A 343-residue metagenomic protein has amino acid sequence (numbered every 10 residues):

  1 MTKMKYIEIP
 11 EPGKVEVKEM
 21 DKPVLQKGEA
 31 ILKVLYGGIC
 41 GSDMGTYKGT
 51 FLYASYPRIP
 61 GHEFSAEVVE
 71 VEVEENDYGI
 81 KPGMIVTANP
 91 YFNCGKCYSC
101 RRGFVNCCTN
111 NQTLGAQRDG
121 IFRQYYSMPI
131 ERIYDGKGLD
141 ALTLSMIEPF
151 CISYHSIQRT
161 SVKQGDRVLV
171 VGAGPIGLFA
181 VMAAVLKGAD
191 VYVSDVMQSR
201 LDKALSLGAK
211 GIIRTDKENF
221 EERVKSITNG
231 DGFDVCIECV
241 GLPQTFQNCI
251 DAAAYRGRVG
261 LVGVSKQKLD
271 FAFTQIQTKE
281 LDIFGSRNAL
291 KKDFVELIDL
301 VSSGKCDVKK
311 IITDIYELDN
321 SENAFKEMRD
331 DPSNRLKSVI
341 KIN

Functional and structural regions predicted by a protein language model:
T2-Y6, Q247-D251, K291-N343: C-terminal hydrophobic helical "lid"/dimerization subdomain of Rossmann-like NAD(P)H-dependent oxidoreductases
P23-G37, T50-Y98, K137-L139: Glycine-rich beta-strand-centered segment in the early N-terminal region that forms part of a ligand/cofactor-binding
E63, M84-I85, S99, Y125 (+4 more regions): Residue-level marker of beta-strand positions
C94-V171, K309: NAD(P)H dinucleotide-binding glycine-rich loop of Rossmann-like/cofactor-binding domains, especially the beta1-alpha1
L139-K217, E222: Mid-domain Rossmann-like dinucleotide-binding core that forms the NAD(H)/NADP(H) cofactor-binding site
E221-F233: A short acidic, Gly/Pro-enriched loop at the edge of an enzyme's catalytic core that lines a small-molecule cofactor
L242-S303, I342-N343: Glycine-rich phosphate-binding loop and adjacent beta-alpha segment of Rossmann(oid) nucleotide-cofactor-binding
